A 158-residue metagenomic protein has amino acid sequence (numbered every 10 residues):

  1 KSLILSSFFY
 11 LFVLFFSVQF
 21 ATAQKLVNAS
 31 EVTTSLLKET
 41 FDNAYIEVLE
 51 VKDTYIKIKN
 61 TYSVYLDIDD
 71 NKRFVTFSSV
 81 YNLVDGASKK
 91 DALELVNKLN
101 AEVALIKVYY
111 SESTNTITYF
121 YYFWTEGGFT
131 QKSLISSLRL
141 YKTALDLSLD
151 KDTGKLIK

Functional and structural regions predicted by a protein language model:
K1-K25: Bacterial Sec-dependent N-terminal signal peptides
Q24-F74: N-terminal secretory signal peptides
N28-S35, G86-K90, G128-I135, R139: Soluble non-cytosolic domains of exported or imported proteins
K59-S63, S79-L83, Y121-T125: Secondary-structure transition/turn motif
S79-T116, F120: Short, internal acidic amphipathic alpha-helical interface segments that mediate docking to partner proteins
K107-A144: A short, solvent-exposed beta-edge/loop patch
T153-K158: Short, highly charged C-terminal tails/helix-capping segments
